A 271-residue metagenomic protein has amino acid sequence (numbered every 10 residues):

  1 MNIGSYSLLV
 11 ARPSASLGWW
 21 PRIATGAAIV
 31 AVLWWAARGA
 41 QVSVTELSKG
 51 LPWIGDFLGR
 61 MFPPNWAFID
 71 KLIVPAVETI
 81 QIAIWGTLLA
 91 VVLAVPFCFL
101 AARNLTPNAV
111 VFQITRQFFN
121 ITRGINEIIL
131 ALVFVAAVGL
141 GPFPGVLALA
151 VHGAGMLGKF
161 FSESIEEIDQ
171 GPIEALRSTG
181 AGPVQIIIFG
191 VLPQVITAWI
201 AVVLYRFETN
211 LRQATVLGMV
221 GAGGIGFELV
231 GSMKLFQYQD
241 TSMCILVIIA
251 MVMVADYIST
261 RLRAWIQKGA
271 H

Functional and structural regions predicted by a protein language model:
M1-L88, V95-P96, L100, N104 (+2 more regions): N-terminal, non-cleaved signal-anchor transmembrane helix
I69, I73, V77, P107-I114 (+7 more regions): Alpha-helical membrane-protein architecture signal
I73-Q81, F118-T122, N126, L204 (+2 more regions): Alpha-helical membrane-interface segments at transmembrane helix boundaries
F97-A131, F160-E163: Cytoplasmic-entry segments and transmembrane alpha-helices of multi-pass inner-membrane transporters
F119-G153: Generic hydrophobic transmembrane alpha-helix motif, especially the helices
A136, Q213-I248, Q267-H271: Glycine-rich helix-loop "coupling/hinge" segments at transmembrane-helix boundaries in multipass transporters
L140-R206, Y257: Membrane-cytosol interface at the C-terminal ends of specific transmembrane alpha-helices in multi-pass membrane
A201-L204, S242-H271: C-terminal transmembrane helix and the adjacent membrane-cytosol boundary/short C-terminal tail of inner/organellar
